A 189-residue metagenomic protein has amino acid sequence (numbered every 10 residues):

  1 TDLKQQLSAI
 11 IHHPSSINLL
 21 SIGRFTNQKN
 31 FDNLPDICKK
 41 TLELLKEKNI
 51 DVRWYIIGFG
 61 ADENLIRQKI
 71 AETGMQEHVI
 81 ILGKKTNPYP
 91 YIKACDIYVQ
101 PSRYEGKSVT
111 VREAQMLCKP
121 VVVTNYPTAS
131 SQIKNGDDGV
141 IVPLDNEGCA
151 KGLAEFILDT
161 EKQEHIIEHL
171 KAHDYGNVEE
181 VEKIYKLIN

Functional and structural regions predicted by a protein language model:
H13-K29, P35-C38: Conserved donor-binding/catalytic core segment of Leloir-type glycosyltransferases
R67-G83: Nucleotide-activated donor-binding/catalytic signature segment of Leloir-type glycosyltransferases, i.e., the conserved
K84, R103: Aromatic "clamp/platform" in nucleotide-sugar-dependent glycosyltransferases that forms part of the donor/acceptor
E113, Y126-G136, V140-I141: Short acidic/histidine- and often glycine-rich active-site loop of Leloir-type glycosyltransferases that engages
P120-T124: Short hydrophobic beta-strand element within catalytic cores of glycosyltransferases and related nucleotide-activated
N135-G136, V140-E147, E155-T160: Conserved acidic donor-binding segment of nucleotide-sugar-dependent glycosyltransferases
K162-G176: A short, well-ordered alpha-helix in the C-terminal region of glycosyltransferases
G176-N189: C-terminal alpha-helical cap of glycosyltransferases
